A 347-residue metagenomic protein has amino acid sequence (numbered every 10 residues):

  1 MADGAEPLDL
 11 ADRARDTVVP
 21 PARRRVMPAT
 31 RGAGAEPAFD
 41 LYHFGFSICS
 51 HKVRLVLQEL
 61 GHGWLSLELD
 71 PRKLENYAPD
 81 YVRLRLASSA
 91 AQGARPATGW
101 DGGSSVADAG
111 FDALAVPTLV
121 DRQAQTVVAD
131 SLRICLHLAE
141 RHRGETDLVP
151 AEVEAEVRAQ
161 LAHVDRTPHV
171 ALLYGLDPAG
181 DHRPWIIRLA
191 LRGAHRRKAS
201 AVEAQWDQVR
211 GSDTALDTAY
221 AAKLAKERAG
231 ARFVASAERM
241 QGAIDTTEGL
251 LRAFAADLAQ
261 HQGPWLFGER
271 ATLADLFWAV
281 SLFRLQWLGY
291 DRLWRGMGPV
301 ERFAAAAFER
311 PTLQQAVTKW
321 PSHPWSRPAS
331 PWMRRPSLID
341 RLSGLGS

Functional and structural regions predicted by a protein language model:
A2-T214, G346-S347: GST-like domain detector, emphasizing the conserved glutathione-binding G-site in the N-terminal thioredoxin-like
P37-D40, G45, R239-M240, L288-G289 (+1 more regions): A short, structure-level motif marking secondary-structure boundaries and short turns
D70, L273, W320-P321: Short, solvent-exposed turn/loop segments enriched in Gly/Ser/Thr/Pro and often Arg
R143, H169, G263, T312-L313: Generic structural signal for secondary-structure transition and capping sites
A159, R166-A305: GST-like fold's C-terminal all-alpha helical module
L282-S347: Long, positively charged, glycine-interspersed low-complexity recognition regions
